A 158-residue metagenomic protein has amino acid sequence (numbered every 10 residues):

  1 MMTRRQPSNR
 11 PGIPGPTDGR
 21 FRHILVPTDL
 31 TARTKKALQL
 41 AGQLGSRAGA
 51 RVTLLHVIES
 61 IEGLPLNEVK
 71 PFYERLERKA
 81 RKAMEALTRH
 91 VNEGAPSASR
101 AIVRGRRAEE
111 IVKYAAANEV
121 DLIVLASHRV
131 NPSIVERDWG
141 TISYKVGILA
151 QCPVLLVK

Functional and structural regions predicted by a protein language model:
M1-G19, R89-I123, V130: Structural beta-alpha unit
M1-K36, L122, I148-K158: Intrinsically disordered or low-complexity boundary/linker segments at protein termini and domain junctions
I13-E68: Small/aliphatic-rich secondary-structure junction motif
T53-L55, S99-V103, L155: General small-molecule cofactor/ligand-binding pocket signal
H56, A126-H128, K158: Short secondary-structure boundary segments
K70-K82: A short acidic, glycine-rich active-site loop that binds or catalyzes chemistry on phosphate/adenosine moieties
L125-I148: Glycine-rich, Arg-bearing micro-motifs that act as flexible, cationic patches
